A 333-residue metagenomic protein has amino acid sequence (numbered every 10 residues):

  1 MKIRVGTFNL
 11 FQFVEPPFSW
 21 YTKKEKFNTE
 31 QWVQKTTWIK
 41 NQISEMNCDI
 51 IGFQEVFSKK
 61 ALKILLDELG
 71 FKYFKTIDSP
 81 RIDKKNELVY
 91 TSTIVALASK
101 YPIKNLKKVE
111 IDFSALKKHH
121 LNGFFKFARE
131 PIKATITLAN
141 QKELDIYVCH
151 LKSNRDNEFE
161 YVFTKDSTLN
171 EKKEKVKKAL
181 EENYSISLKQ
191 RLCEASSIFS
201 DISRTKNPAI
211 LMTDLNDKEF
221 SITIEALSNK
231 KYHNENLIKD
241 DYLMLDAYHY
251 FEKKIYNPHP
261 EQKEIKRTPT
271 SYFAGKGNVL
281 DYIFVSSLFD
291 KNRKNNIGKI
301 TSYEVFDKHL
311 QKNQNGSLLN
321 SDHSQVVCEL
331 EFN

Functional and structural regions predicted by a protein language model:
M1-T93, K172, Q314, D322-S324 (+1 more regions): N-terminal, active-site-proximal structural segment of metallo-dependent hydrolase catalytic domains
K2-F18, L144-S167: Short, solvent-exposed beta-strand-terminating loops
R4, K107-K108, H120, F124-F127 (+2 more regions): Metal-dependent phosphoester-hydrolase catalytic domains
F8-L10, I39-K63, A134, I146 (+4 more regions): Active-site beta-strand/loop signature of hydrolases that rely on acidic residues for catalysis
V14-P16, K59-L62, K84, N154-N157 (+2 more regions): Short catalytic/ligand-binding loop motif for oxyanion handling, primarily in non-cytosolic enzymes, centered on
P16-V33, N157-I186: A solvent-exposed, charged loop/short amphipathic helix patch at secondary-structure junctions
Q31-W38, K126-A128, N183-S197: Soluble or luminal CAZymes and related metallo-dependent hydrolases
G52, V56-D156: Structured beta-strand-rich core segments of catalytic domains in phosphoester-bond hydrolases
